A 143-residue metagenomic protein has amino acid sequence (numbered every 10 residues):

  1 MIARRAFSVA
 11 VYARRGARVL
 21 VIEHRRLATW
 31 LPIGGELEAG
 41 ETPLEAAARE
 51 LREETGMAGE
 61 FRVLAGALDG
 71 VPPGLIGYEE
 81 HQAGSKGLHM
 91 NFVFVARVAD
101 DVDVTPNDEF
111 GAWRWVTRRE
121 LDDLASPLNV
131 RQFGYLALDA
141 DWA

Functional and structural regions predicted by a protein language model:
M1-V19, E36-A39, V93: Conserved N-terminal beta-strand and adjoining loop/helix that marks the start of the Nudix/MutT-like hydrolase domain
A3, V11, G84-K86, V104-P106: Short secondary-structure boundary/capping segments
F7-S8, E45, H89, D108-F110: A short beta-loop-beta micro-motif enriched in histidine and acidic residues
R14-V19, L27-A28, E38, L68-P73 (+1 more regions): Short, charged/polar surface micro-motifs in flexible loops or helix N-caps
I22: Conserved active-site beta-strand element of glycosyltransferases/polysaccharide synthases
R25-W30, N91, V95-A143: Nudix hydrolase/Nudix homology domain
P32-L68: The catalytic Nudix box helix
G56-D101: Active-site segment of metal-dependent pyrophosphate-handling enzymes, primarily the Nudix hydrolase catalytic core
